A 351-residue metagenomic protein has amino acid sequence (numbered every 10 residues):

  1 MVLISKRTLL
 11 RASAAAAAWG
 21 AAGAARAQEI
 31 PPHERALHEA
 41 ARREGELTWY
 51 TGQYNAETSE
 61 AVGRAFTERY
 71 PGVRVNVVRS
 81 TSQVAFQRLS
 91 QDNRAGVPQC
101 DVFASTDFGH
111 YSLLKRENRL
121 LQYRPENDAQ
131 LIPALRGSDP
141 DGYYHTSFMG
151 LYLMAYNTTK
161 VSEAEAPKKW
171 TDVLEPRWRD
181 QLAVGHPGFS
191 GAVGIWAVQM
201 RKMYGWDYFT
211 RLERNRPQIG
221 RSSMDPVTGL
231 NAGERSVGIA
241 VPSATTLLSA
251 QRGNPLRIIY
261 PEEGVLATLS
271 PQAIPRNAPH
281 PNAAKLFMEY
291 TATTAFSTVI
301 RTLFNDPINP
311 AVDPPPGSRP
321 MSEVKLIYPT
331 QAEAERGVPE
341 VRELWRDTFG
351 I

Functional and structural regions predicted by a protein language model:
V2, T8-A27: N-terminal export signals
P31-R42, L47-T48, G52-G72, M154: Short, polar/charged alpha-helical segment
Y50-G63, V75-S90, P98-E234: Extracytoplasmic ligand-binding site segments that recognize negatively charged/polar headgroups
G109-L113, S236-P255: A ligand-binding cleft/hinge motif common to bilobed small-molecule-binding domains
L120-A129, G142-H145, T171, L248-L266 (+1 more regions): Short beta-strand->loop
G150, T210-E213, I219-G220, R252-A278 (+1 more regions): Periplasmic-binding protein-like
L153-K160, A197-V198, T268-H280, V299-I300: A bilobed periplasmic-binding-protein/Venus flytrap-type ligand-binding module shared by bacterial periplasmic
W178-G188, Y290-P314: Periplasmic-binding protein-like
